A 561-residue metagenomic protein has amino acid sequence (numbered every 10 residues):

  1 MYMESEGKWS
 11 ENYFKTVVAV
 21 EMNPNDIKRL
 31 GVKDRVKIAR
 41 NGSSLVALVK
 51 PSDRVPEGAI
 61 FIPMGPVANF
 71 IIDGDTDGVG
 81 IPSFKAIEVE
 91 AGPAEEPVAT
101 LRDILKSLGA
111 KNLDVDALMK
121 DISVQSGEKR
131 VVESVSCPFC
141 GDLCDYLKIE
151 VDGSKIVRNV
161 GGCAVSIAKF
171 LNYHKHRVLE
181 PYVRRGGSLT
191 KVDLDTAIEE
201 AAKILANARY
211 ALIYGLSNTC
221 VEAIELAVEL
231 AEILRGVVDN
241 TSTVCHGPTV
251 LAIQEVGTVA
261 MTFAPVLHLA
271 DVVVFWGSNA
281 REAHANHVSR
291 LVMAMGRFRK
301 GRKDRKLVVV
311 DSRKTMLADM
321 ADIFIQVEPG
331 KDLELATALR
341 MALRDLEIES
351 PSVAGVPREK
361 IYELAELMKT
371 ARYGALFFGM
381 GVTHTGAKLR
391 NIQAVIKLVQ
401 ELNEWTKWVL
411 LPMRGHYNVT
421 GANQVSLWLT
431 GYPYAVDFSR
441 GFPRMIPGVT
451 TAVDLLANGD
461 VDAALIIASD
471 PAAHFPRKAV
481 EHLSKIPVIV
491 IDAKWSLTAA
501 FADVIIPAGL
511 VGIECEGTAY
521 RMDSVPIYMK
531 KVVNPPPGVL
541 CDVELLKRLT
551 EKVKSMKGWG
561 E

Functional and structural regions predicted by a protein language model:
M1-V20, D26-V131, A201, E366 (+1 more regions): Long, contiguous, secondary-structure-rich segments that constitute the structural scaffold of globular domains
M1-W9, N25, A231-V292, I396-A500 (+1 more regions): Extended redox/cofactor-interaction regions of prokaryotic respiratory oxidoreductases
I27, G31, E133-D145: Cysteine-centered iron-sulfur cluster-binding motifs in ferredoxin-type domains/subunits of redox enzymes
G42, D142-C144, V192-L194, A211-E225 (+4 more regions): Gly/Ser/Thr-rich loops at beta-strand to alpha-helix junctions that form or flank small-molecule/cofactor-binding
I122-G127, F139-Y210, V272, F298-G374: Cofactor-/ligand-binding subdomain signature composed of acidic, glycine-rich, tryptophan-containing flexible loops
R209-L216, D239, V273-G277, G374-T385 (+1 more regions): Short glycine-rich or small-residue beta-strand-to-loop segments that form or flank ligand, phosphate, metal/Fe-S
D311-R313, L317-E349, M380, A387-K388 (+4 more regions): Short alpha-helices
K331-L335, L343-M445: Active-site phosphate/pyrophosphate-binding segments
